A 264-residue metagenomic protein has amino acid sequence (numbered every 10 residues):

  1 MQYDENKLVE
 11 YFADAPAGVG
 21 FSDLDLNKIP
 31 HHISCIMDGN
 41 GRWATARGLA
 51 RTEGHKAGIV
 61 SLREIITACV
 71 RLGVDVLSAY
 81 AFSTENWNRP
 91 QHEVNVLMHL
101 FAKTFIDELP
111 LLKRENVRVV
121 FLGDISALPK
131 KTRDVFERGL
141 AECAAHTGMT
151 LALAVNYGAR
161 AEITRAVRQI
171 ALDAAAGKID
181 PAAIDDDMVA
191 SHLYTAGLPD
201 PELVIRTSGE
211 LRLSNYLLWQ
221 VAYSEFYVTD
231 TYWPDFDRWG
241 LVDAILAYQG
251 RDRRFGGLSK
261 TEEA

Functional and structural regions predicted by a protein language model:
M1-A264: Flexible, compositionally biased loop and terminal segments
